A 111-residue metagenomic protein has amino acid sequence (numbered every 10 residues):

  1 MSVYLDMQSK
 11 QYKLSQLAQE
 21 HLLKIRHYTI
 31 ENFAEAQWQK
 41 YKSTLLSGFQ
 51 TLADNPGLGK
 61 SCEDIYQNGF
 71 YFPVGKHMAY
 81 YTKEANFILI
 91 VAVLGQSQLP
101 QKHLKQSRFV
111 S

Functional and structural regions predicted by a protein language model:
M1-T44: Arg/Lys-rich, positively charged N-terminal/basic patches that mediate binding to nucleic acids
L17-R26, G57, N68-G69, Q101-K102: Conserved N-terminal glycine/acidic-rich loop preference
Q50-D54: Short proline/glycine- and basic residue-enriched helix-capping loop/turn segments at helix->loop/beta transitions
G57-I88, V93: Basic/aromatic recognition patch in beta-strand/loop cores that engages polyanionic ligands
T82-S111: Enriched for short, Lys/Arg-rich terminal
